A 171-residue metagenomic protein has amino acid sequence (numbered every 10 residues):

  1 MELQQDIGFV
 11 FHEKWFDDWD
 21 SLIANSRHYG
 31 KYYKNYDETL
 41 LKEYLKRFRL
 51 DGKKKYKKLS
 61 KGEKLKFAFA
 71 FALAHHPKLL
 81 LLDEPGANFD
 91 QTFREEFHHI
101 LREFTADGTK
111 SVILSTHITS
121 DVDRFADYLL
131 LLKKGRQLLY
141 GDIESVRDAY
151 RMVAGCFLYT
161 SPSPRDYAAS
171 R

Functional and structural regions predicted by a protein language model:
Q5, F9-F67: ABC-family P-loop ATPase nucleotide-binding domains
L80-E84: Catalytic Walker B motif of ABC-type/P-loop ATPase nucleotide-binding domains
Q91-F93: Helix N-cap at the start of a conserved alpha-helix in ABC-type nucleotide-binding domains
I100-L114: Conserved catalytic loops of ABC-family nucleotide-binding domains
Y140-G141: ABC ATPase "signature
Y159-S170: Single conserved hydrophobic/aromatic residue that forms the stacking wall/gate of nucleotide- or nucleobase-binding
